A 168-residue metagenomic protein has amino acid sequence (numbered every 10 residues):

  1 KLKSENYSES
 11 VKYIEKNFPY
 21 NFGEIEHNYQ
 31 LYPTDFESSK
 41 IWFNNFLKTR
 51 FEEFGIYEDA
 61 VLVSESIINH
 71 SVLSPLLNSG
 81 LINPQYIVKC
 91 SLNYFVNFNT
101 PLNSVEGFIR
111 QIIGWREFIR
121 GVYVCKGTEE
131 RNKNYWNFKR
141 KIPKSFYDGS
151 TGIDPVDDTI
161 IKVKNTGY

Functional and structural regions predicted by a protein language model:
K1-R110, I119-R120: Glycine/tryptophan-enriched, flexible segments
V72, L77, I82-Y168: Active-site-proximal binding-pocket segments
